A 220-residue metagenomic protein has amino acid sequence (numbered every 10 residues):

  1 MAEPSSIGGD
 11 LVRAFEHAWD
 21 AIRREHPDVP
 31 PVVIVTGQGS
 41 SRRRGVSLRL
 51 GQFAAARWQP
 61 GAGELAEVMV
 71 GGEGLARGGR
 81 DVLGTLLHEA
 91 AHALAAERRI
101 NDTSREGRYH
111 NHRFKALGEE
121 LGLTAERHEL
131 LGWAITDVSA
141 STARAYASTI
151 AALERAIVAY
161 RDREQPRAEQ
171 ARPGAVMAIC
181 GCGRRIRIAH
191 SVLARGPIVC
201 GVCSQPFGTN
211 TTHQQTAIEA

Functional and structural regions predicted by a protein language model:
A2-R77, E97-A220: Metalloprotease/metallohydrolase-associated module, dominated by Zn2+-dependent proteases
R80: Conserved glycine-rich acetyl-CoA-binding loop
L83-G84, K115: An amphipathic alpha-helix signature
G84-E97: Active-site recognition of the HExxH zinc-binding catalytic motif
